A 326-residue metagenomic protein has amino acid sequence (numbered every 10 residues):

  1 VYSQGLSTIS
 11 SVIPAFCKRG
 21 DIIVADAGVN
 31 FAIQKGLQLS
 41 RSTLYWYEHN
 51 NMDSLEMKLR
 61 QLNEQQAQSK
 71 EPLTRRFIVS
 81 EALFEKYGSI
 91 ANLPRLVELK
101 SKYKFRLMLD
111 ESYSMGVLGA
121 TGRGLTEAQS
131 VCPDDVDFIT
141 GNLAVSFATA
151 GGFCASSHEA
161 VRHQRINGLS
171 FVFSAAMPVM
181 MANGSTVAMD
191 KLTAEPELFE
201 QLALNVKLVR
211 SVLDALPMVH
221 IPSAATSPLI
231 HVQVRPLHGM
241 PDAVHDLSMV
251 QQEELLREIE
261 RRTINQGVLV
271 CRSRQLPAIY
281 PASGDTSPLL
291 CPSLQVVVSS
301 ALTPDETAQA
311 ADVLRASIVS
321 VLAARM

Functional and structural regions predicted by a protein language model:
V1-S11, Q233: Short loop-beta-helix segment that forms the pyridoxal 5′-phosphate
V12-F31: Conserved PLP-anchoring active-site segment centered on the Schiff-base-forming lysine
A27-K35, I279-G284: Short, glycine/polar-rich helix-capping loops at beta-to-alpha or helix-loop-helix junctions that flank or form
L39-R41, D135: Short, structured coil segments at secondary-structure junctions
Y45, H49-M108: Active-site phosphate-binding strand-loop segment of PLP-dependent enzymes
Y103-R106, Y113, L118-S227, V232-G239 (+1 more regions): Active-site C-terminal subdomain of aminotransferase-like
V172, I264-L269, L314-R325: A common structural junction motif
L198-R210, M218-G267, S273, Y280-P304: Conserved PLP-binding catalytic core of the aspartate aminotransferase-like
